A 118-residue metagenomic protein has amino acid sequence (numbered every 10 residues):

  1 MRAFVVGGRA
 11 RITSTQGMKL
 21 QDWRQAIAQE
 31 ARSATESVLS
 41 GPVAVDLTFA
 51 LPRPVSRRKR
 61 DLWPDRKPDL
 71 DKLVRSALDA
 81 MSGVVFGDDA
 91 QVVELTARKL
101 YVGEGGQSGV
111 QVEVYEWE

Functional and structural regions predicted by a protein language model:
M1-E118: Acidic, proline/glycine-enriched N-terminal capping motif
